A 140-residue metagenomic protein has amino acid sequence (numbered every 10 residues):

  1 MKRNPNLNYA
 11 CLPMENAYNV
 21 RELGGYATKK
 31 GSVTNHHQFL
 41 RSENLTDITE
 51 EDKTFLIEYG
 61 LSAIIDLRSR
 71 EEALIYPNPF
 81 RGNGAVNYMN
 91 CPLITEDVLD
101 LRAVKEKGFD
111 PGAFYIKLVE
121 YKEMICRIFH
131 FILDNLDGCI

Functional and structural regions predicted by a protein language model:
M1-C139: Cys-dependent protein tyrosine phosphatase-like superfamily
